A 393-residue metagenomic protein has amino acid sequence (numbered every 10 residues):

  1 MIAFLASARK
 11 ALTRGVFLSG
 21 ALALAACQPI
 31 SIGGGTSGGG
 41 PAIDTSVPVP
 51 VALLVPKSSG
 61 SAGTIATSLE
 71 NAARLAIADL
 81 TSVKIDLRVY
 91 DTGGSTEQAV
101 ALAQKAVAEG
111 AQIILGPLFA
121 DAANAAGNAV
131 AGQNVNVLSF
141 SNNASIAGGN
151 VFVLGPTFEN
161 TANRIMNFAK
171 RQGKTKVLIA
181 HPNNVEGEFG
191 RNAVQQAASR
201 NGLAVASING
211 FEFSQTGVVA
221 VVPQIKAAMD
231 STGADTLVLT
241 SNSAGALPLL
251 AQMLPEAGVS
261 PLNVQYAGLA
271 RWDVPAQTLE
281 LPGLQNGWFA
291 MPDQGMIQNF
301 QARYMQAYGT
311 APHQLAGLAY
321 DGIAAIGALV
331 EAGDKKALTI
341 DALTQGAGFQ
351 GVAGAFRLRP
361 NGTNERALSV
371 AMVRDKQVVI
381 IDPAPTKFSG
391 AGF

Functional and structural regions predicted by a protein language model:
A23-A26: C-terminal motif of bacterial Sec signal peptides marking the signal peptidase cleavage site
Q28-S31: Bacterial signal peptide processing site
S68, D79-S145: Beta-alpha junction/loop-to-helix N-cap segments that form part of ligand/metal-binding clefts
A106-L118, V137-F140, K176-H181, T232-A246 (+2 more regions): Periplasmic-binding protein-like
N136, S145-F168, H181, L281-D293: Short beta-strand elements at the ligand-binding edges of bilobed clamshell
G155-F211: An alpha-beta-alpha
A234, L247-Y320, A384, F388-A391: Extracellular/periplasmic periplasmic-binding protein-like sensory domains
Y308-I323, G327-D382, G392-F393: Segments of small-molecule ligand-sensing domains
